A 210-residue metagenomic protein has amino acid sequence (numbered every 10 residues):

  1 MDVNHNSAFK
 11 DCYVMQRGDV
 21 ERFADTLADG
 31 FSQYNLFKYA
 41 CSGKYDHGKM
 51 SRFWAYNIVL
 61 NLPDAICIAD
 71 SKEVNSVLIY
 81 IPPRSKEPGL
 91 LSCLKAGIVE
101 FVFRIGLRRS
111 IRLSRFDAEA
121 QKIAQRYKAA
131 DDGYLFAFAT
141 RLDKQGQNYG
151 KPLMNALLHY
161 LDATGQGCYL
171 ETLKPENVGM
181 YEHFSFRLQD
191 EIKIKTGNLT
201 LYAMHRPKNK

Functional and structural regions predicted by a protein language model:
D11-D25: A short beta-loop-alpha structural element at the N-terminal edge of CoA-dependent acyl/N-acetyltransferase catalytic
Y34-A55: Conserved GNAT-fold acetyl-CoA-binding loop/helix
S51-A69, S76, G133-Y134: A short helix-loop-beta-strand connector motif used in the catalytic cores of GNAT acetyltransferases and, in some
I79-A139, K195-T196: Conserved acyl-donor/pantetheine-binding loop and adjacent beta-alpha core of acyl/acetyltransferases and related
D131-G133, Y160-L173: Conserved GNAT acetyl-CoA-binding A-motif
F136-Q145, Y169-V178, K195-L199, R206-K208: Conserved beta-strand-loop-alpha-helix junction that forms the acyl-donor binding cleft
A137-T140, G146-H159: Conserved acetyl-CoA-binding loop-helix of GNAT-fold acetyltransferases
K151, A163-G165, K174-E191: Conserved active-site alpha-helix within GNAT-family acetyltransferase domains
